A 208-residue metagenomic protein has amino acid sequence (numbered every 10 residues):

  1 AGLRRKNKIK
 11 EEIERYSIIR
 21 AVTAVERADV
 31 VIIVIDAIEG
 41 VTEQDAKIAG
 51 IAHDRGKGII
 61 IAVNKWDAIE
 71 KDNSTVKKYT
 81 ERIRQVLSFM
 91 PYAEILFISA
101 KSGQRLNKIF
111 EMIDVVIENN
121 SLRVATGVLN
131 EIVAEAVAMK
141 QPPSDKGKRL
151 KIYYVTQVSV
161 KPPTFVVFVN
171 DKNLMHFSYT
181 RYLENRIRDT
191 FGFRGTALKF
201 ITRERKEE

Functional and structural regions predicted by a protein language model:
A1-L3: Conserved nucleotide-sensing/catalytic segment adjacent to the nucleotide-binding pocket in NTP-handling enzymes
N7-I19, T23, R27-V34, I38-E208: C-terminal-of-GTPase-core extension/linker across diverse P-loop GTPases
